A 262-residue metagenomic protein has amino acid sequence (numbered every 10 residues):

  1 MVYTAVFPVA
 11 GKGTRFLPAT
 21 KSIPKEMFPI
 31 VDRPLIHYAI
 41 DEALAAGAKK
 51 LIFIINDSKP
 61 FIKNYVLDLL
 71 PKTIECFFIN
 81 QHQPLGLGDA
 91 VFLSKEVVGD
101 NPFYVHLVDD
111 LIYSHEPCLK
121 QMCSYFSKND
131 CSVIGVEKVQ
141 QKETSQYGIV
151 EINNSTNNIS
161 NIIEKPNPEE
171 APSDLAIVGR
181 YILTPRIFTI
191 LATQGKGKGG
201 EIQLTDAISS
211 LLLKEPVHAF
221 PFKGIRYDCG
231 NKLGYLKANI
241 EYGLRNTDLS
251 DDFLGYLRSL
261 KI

Functional and structural regions predicted by a protein language model:
M1-F7, R15-P18, F28, R33-V105 (+1 more regions): Conserved N-terminal catalytic core of the sugar/cofactor nucleotidyltransferase
Y3, I152, N157-N158, D174-I262: Conserved alpha/beta core of the MobA/IspD/sugar-nucleotide pyrophosphorylase nucleotidyltransferase superfamily
P8, V105-V108, G135-K138, P221: Short beta-strand segments
G11, D57, P117, P185-R186 (+1 more regions): Alpha-helix/helix-capping structural signal
K12, D110: Active-site metal-binding loops of divalent metal-dependent hydrolases
M27, C76-F78, S132, V217-A219 (+1 more regions): Conserved beta-strand scaffold positions in the cores of enzyme catalytic domains, especially in NTP/NDP-utilizing
I36, I62, S94, D109 (+3 more regions): Residue-level signal for inorganic ion chemistry
Y113-Q194, K198: Conserved core of the sugar-phosphate nucleotidyltransferase
